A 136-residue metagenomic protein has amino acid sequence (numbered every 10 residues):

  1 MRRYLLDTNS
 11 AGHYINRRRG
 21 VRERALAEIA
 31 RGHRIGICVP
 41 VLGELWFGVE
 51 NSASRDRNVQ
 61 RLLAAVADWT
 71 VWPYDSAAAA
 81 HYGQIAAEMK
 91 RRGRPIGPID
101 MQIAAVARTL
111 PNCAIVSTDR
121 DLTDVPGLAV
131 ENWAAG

Functional and structural regions predicted by a protein language model:
M1-I37, F47-A64, A134-G136: Short, well-structured N-terminal submotif of metal-dependent ribonuclease cores
M1-R3, A104, T109-G136: Acidic, PIN/NYN-like endoribonuclease modules and their adjacent C-terminal/linker elements
D7-T8, V21, L45, Y82 (+2 more regions): Generic structural signal for small/hydrophobic residues in well-ordered secondary structure, especially within
S10-A11, V41, A78, I103 (+1 more regions): Alpha-helix capping/helix-boundary segments
R17-R18, G48, S52, I85 (+2 more regions): Residue-level signal for well-ordered alpha-helical positions
R22, L42, R55, V59-L62 (+2 more regions): A general structural signal for well-ordered alpha-helical segments in protein cores
G36, W72, E131: General small-molecule cofactor/ligand-binding pocket signal
W69-V116: Active-site neighborhoods of divalent-metal-dependent phosphate/nucleic-acid chemistry enzymes
